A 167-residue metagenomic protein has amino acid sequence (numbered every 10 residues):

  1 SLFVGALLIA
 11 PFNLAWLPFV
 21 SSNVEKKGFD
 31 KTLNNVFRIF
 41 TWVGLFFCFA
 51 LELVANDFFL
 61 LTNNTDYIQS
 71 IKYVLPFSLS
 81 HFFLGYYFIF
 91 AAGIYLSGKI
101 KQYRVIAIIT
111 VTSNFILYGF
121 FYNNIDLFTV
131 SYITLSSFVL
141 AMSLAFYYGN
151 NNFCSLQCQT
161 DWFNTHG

Functional and structural regions predicted by a protein language model:
S1-F37, A91-L96: Helix-loop junctions and terminal segments of transmembrane helices in multi-pass membrane transport/translocation
S1-L2, I68-K72: Interfacial/gating helices of multi-pass transporter permease domains
F3-L8, W42-F46, L79: Hydrophobic alpha-helical transmembrane segments of multi-pass membrane proteins
I9-N13, L53, K72-Y122, L127-N152: Short runs within selected transmembrane alpha-helices of multi-pass transporters and secretion channels
V20-V24, F58, T62-D66, I125 (+2 more regions): Membrane-interfacial segments
S21-V54, I71-V74: Interfacial transmembrane-helix starts/ends
K26-K27, K31, S97-K99, N150-T160: Membrane-interface helix-boundary motifs at transmembrane edges
F46-T65, G119-F120: Short membrane-interface helical motifs at transmembrane helix boundaries in multi-pass membrane transporters
